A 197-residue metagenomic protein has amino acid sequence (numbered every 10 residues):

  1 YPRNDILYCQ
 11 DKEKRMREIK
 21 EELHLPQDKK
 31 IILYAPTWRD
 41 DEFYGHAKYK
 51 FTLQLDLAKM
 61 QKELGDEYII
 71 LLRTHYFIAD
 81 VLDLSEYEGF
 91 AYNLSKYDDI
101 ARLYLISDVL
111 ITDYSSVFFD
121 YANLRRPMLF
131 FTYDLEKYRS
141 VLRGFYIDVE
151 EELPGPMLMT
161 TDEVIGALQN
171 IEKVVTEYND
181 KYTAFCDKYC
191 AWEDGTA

Functional and structural regions predicted by a protein language model:
Y1-P2, K96-D99, Y133-K137: Short, acidic/turn-prone active-site loops that include or flank metal/cofactor- and phosphate-binding residues
P2-D83, L158-T160: Conserved catalytic-core segment of nucleotide-activated headgroup transferases in glycan assembly
P2-I6, I100-L103, D162-G166: A short acidic, often aromatic-flanked loop/helix-cap motif at beta-alpha or helix-coil junctions that lines enzyme
I6-C9, R102-L105, R139-F145: Short, charged, surface-exposed secondary-structure boundary motifs
E67-Y68, S107, R125: Short, well-ordered alpha-helix to beta-strand connector turns
L71, Y76-F119: Donor nucleotide-activated moiety binding/catalytic core segment of transferases that use nucleotide-activated donors
S85-G89, S116-Y189: Catalytic binding pocket for nucleotide-activated donors in carbohydrate/polymer assembly enzymes
W192-A197: C-terminal alpha-helical cap of glycosyltransferases
